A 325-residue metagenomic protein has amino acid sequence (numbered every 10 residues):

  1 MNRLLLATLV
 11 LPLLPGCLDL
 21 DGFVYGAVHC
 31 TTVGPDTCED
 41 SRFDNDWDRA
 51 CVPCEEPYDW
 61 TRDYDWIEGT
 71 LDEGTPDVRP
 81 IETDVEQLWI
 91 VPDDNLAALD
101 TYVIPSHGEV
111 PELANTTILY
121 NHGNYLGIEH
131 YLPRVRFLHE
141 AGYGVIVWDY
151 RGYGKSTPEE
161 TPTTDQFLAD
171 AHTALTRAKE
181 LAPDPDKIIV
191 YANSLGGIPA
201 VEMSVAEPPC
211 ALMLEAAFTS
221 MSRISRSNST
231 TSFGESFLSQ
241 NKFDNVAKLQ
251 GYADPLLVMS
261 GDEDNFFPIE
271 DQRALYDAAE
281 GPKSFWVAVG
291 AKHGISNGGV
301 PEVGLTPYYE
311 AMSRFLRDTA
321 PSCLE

Functional and structural regions predicted by a protein language model:
D46-L113: N-terminal cap/lid segment of alpha/beta-hydrolase-fold proteins
N124-F137, Y150, E270: The serine-hydrolase catalytic nucleophile loop
R134, N245, D254, P268-D277: Short alpha-helix in the alpha/beta-hydrolase fold that links the catalytic acid
H139-T157: Conserved alpha/beta-hydrolase
T161-A182, A247: Alpha/beta-hydrolase active-site loop
G197-D254, G298-E302: Hydrolase active-site cap/lid region
G251-A253, L257-S260, D264: Short beta-strand/loop motif that positions the catalytic acidic residue of the alpha/beta-hydrolase fold
D277, G281-E325: C-terminal catalytic histidine-bearing segment of alpha/beta-hydrolase fold enzymes
